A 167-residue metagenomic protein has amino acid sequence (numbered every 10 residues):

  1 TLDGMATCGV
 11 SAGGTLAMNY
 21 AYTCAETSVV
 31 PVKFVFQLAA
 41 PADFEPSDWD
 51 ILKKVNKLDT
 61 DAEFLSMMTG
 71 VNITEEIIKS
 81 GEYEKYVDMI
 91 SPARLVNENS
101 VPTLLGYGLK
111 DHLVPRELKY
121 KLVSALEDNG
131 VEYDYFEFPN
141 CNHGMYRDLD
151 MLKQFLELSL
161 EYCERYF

Functional and structural regions predicted by a protein language model:
T1-T7, T27: Gly/Ser-rich "nucleophile elbow"/oxyanion-hole loop immediately N-terminal to the catalytic nucleophile in hydrolases
G9-N19: Glycine-rich nucleophile elbow surrounding the catalytic serine of serine-hydrolase chemistry
Y22-G81: Hydrolase active-site cap/lid region
N99, L105-Y107, D111: Short beta-strand/loop motif that positions the catalytic acidic residue of the alpha/beta-hydrolase fold
H112-K121: Conserved alpha/beta-hydrolase "acid-adjacent" motif
E127-H143: Catalytic histidine neighborhood in serine/cysteine hydrolases with alpha/beta-hydrolase-type architecture
C141-L152: Catalytic histidine-centered segment of alpha/beta-hydrolase-like enzymes
M151-F167: Catalytic active-site module of serine/aspartate enzymes centered on a nucleophile-bearing elbow/loop
